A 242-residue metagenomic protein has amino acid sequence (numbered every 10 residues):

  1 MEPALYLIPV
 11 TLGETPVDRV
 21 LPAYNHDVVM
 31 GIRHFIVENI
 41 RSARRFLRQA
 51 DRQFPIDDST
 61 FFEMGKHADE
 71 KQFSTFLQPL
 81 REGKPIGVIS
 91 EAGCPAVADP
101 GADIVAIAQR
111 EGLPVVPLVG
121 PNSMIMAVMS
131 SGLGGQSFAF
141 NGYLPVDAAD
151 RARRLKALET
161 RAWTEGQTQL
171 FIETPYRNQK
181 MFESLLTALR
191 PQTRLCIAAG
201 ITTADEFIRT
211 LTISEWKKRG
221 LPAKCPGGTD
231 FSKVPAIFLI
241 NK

Functional and structural regions predicted by a protein language model:
M1-M64: Glycine-rich, flexible N-terminal cofactor/catalytic loop recognition
E2-Y6, K84-P85, T164-K242: A contiguous loop/helix-start segment that scaffolds small-molecule binding in enzyme catalytic cores
Y6, D103-R161: Class I SAM-dependent methyltransferase SAM-binding "motif I" and its flanking Rossmann-like core
L12-E14, E91-P95, P175-R177, T203: Short glycine-rich anion-binding loops that position phosphate/pyrophosphate groups of nucleotides and phosphorylated
V29-F35, G112-V116, T168-Q169: Short active-site oxyanion
R41-A43, G93, S123, R177: Alpha-helix capping/helix-boundary segments
F62-D69, L144-A148: Conserved helicase motor
G65, F73-V115: Glycine/small-residue-rich loop that forms an oxyanion/phosphate-binding "nest" at active or ligand-binding sites
